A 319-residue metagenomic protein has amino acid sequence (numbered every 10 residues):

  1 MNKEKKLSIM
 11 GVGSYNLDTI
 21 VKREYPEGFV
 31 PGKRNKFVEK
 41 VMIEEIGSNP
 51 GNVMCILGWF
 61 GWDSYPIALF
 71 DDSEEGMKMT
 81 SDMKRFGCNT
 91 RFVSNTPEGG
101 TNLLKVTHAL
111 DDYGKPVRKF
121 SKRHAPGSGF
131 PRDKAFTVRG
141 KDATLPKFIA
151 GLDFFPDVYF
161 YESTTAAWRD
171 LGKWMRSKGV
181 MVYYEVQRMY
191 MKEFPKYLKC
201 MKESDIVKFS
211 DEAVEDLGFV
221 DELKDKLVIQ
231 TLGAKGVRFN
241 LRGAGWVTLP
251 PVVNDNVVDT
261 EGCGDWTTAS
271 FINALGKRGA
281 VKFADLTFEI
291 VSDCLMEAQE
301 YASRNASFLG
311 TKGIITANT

Functional and structural regions predicted by a protein language model:
M1-I67, E74-K78, R85-C88: Glycine-rich phosphate/adenosyl-contacting loop at the front of the ribokinase-like
N2-I20, D82-N95, H108-P250, G279-A284 (+3 more regions): Ribokinase/PfkB-type carbohydrate-kinase core domain
K36-E45, P250-G262: Short pre-catalytic strand/loop immediately N-terminal to key active-site residues, enriched for Gly-Thr
M54-I56, W62, V258-L286, I290: Short, small-residue alpha-helix embedded
F86, A274, Y301, N305: Short alpha-helical functional segments enriched in proximate histidine and acidic residues
T101-H108: Short alpha-helix plus adjacent loop in nuclease-associated cores
